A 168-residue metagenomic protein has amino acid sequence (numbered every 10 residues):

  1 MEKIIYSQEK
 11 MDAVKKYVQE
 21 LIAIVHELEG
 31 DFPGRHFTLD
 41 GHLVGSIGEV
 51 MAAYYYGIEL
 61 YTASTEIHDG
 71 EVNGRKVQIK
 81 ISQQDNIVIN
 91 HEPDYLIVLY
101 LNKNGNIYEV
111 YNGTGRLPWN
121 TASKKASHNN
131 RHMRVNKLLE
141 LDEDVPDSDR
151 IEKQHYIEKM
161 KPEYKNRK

Functional and structural regions predicted by a protein language model:
M1-I67, E71-N73, I79-K168: Nucleic-acid endonuclease domains
